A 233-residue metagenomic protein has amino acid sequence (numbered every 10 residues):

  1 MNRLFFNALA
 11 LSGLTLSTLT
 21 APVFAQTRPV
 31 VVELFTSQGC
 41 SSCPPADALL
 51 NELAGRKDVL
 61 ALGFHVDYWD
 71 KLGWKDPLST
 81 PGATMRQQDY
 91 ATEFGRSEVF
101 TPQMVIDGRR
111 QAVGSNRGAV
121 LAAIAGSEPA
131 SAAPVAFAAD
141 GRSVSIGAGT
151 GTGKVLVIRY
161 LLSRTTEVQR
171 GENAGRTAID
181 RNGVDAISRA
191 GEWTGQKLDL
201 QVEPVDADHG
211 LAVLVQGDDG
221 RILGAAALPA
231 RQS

Functional and structural regions predicted by a protein language model:
M1-L4: Positively charged n-region of N-terminal signal peptides that target proteins for export
N7-T18: Bacterial N-terminal signal peptides
T20-A25: Sec/Tat signal peptide C-region and signal peptidase I cleavage site
Q26-F64: Local sequence-structure signature of Cys/Sec-based thiol-disulfide redox active-site neighborhoods
S37-S41, V66-K71, R110-V113: Solvent-exposed loop/turn segments at secondary-structure junctions within structured extracellular/periplasmic domains
D58-T84, E98: Thiol-based oxidoreductase modules, predominantly thioredoxin-like and allied folds used for disulfide exchange
P77-T101, R109-S233: Short, conserved sequence motifs used for protein processing/export or organelle targeting and for catalysis
M104: Ligand-binding face of N-terminal immunoglobulin V-set domains in extracellular IgSF glycoproteins
